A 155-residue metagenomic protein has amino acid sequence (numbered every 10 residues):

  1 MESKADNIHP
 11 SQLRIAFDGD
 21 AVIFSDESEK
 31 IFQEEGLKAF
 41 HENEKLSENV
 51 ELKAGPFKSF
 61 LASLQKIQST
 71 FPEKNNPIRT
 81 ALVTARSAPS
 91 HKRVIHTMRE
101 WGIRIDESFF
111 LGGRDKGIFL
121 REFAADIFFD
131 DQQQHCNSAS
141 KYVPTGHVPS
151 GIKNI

Functional and structural regions predicted by a protein language model:
M1, K141-I155: Acidic, PIN/NYN-like endoribonuclease modules and their adjacent C-terminal/linker elements
M1-F17, A124, I155: Non-catalytic pre-domain segments flanking phosphatase-related domains
H9-S11, D18-F110: Alpha-helical substrate-recognition element adjacent to the catalytic core
A88-P89, R114-D115, Q134, I152-K153: Short alpha-helical
W101-R104, F123-A124, K141-V143: Short, structured coil segments at secondary-structure junctions
F109-F123, T145-P149: A structural preference for long, well-packed, hydrophobic secondary-structure segments
D115-L120, D131-V143: Acidic, divalent-metal-coordinating active-site segment for phosphoryl/phosphodiester hydrolysis, typified by short
D126-D130: Short, hydrophobic beta-strand segments that form beta-sheet elements in well-ordered domains
